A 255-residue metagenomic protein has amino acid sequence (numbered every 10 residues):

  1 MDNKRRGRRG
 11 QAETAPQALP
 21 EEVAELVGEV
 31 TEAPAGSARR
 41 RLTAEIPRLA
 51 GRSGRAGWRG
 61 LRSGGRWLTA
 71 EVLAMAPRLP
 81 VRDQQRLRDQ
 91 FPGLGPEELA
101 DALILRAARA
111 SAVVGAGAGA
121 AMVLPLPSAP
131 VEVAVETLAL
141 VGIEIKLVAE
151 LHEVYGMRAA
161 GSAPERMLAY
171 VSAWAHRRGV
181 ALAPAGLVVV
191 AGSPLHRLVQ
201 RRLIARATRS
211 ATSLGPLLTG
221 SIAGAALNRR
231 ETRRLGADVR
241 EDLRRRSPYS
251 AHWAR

Functional and structural regions predicted by a protein language model:
M1-V114, K146-R255: Terminal, membrane-proximal amphipathic helices and intrinsically disordered targeting/regulatory segments
V114-A116, A120: Amphipathic interfacial helices
A120-A121, H152: Membrane-helix exit/interface motif
A121-P127, L235: Well-ordered, non-transmembrane segments within structured domains
P125-S128, L214-P216: Select transmembrane alpha-helical segments in multipass membrane proteins
L126-L140, L227: Selective recognition of hydrophobic, aromatic-rich stretches within alpha-helical transmembrane segments of polytopic
